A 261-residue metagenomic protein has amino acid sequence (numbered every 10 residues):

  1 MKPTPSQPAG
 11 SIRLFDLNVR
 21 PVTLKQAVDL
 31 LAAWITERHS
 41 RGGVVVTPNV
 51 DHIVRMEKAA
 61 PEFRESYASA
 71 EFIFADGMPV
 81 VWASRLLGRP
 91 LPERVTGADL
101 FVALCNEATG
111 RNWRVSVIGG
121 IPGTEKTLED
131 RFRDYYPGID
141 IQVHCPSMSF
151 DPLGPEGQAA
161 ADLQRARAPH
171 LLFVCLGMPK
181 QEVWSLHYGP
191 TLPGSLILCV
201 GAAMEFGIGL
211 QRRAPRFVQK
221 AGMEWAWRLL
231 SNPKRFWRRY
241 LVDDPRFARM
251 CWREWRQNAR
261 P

Functional and structural regions predicted by a protein language model:
M1-D99: N-terminal nucleotide/polyanion-binding subdomain common to many enzyme families
K2-P3, S84-A168: Conserved beta-alpha
S40, W113, L192-L196: A short helix->loop->beta-strand "cap" motif at the edges of active sites that frequently abuts
N49-H52, L176-Q181, A203-M204: Short glycine-rich anion-binding loops that position phosphate/pyrophosphate groups of nucleotides and phosphorylated
V81-S84, R213-P261: A transmembrane-helix-recognition feature enriched in membrane-embedded lipid enzymes and envelope glyco-/phospholipid
E129, E182-T191: Short Gly/Thr/Asp-enriched flexible loops that form oxyanion-binding sites at enzyme active sites
P146-P152, P193-S231: Short, flexible loop segments at boundaries between secondary-structure elements
Q164-M178: Proline-aspartate-enriched helix->loop->beta-strand connector
